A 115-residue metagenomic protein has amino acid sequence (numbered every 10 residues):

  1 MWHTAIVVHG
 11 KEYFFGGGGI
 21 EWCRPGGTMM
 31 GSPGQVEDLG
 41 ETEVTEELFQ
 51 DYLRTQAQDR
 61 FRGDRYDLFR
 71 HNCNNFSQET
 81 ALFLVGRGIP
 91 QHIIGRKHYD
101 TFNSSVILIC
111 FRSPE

Functional and structural regions predicted by a protein language model:
M1-H71, L84, N103-S105, C110-E115: Non-catalytic ligand/cofactor/substrate-binding and regulatory segments of enzyme domains
L68-N75, G86, P90-T101: Short amphipathic alpha-helical segments embedded in low-complexity Lys/Glu-rich regions
